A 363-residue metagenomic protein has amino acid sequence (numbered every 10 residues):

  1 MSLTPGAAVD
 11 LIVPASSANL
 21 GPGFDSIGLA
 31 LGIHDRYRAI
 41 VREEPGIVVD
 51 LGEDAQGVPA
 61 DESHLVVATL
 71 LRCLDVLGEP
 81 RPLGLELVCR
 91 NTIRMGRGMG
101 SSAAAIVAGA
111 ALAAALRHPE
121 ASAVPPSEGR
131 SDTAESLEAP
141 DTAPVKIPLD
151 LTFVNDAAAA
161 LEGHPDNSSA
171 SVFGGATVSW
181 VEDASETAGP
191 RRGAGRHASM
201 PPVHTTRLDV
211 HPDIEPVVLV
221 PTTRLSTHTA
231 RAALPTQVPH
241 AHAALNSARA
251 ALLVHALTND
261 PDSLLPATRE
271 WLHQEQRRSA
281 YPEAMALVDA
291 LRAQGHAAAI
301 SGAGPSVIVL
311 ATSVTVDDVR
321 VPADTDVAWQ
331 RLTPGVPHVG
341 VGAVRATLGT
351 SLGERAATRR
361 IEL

Functional and structural regions predicted by a protein language model:
M1-R97, A114-A115, P119-S122, S136 (+4 more regions): ATP-binding N-lobe of GHMP and related small-molecule kinases
S2-P5, N19, G28-L31, E79-P80 (+8 more regions): Solvent-exposed alpha-helices and their adjacent loops that cap or buttress functional pockets in soluble metabolic
I12-P14, V88, S171-G174, W180 (+2 more regions): Short beta-strand segments
I40, S171-D183, T258, V309-T312: Short beta-strand-to-turn element immediately C-terminal to the catalytic PLP-Schiff-base lysine in fold type I
P80-P202: Gly/Ser-rich oxyanion-binding loop with an adjacent helix/lid that shapes the negatively charged ligand pocket
V218-S279: Active-site rim beta-loop-alpha module in soluble metabolic enzymes
A256-L363: Glycine-rich, charge-dense phosphate/pyrophosphate-binding loop(s) and the adjacent flexible "lid"/catalytic subdomain
